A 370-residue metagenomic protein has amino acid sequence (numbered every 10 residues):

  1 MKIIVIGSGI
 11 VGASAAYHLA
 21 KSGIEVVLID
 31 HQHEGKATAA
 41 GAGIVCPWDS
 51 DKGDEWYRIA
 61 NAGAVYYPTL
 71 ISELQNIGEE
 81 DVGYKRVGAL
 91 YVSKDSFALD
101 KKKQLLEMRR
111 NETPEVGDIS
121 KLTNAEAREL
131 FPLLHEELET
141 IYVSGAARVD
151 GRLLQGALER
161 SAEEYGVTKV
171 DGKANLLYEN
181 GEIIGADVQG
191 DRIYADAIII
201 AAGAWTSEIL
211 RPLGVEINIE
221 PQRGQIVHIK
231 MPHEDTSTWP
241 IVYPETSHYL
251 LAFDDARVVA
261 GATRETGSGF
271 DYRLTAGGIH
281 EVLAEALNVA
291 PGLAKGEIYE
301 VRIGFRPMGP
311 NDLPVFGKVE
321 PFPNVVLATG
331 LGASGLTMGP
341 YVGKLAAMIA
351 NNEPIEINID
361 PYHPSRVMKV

Functional and structural regions predicted by a protein language model:
K2-V27: N-terminal Rossmann-like FAD-binding beta1-loop-alpha1 element of flavoenzymes
I4-I6, I193-W205, G343: Short hydrophobic core segments
S14-K21, H31, G43-V45, E80-K85 (+1 more regions): Active-site substrate-recognition segment that forms the wall of the catalytic cavity or substrate channel
D30, T123-N124, V170-K173, E300-R302: Short loop/edge segments at beta-strand edges and connector loops that shape dinucleotide/nucleotide cofactor-binding
I44-L130, E285-L287: Dinucleotide-binding Rossmann-like beta1-alpha1 core, especially the glycine-rich loop that anchors the ADP
E80-S93, M108, E115-Y165, T263-G267 (+2 more regions): Helix-loop-beta segment of a Rossmann-like dinucleotide-binding subdomain
T140-A197, S207: Helical element adjacent to the flavin cofactor pocket in flavoenzyme catalytic cores
A290-V370: C-terminal catalytic lobe of FAD-dependent flavoproteins
